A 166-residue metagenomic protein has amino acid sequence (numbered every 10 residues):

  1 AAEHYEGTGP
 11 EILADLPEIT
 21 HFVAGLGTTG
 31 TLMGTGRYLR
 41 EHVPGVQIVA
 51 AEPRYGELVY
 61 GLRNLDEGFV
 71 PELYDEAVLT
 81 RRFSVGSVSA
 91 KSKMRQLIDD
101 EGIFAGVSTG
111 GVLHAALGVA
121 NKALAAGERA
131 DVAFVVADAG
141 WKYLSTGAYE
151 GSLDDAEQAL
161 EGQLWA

Functional and structural regions predicted by a protein language model:
A2, E18, R40-V107, G147-A166: Active-site/ligand-binding loops adjacent to catalytic centers
E3-V46: Glycine-rich ThDP/TPP pyrophosphate-binding loop and its adjacent helix/strand module within ThDP-dependent enzymes
G25-G27, A50-E52, A133-A137: Short beta-strand segments
G25-G36, S108-L117, Y143: Short glycine/serine/threonine-rich phosphate/pyrophosphate-binding segments that cradle anionic phosphate groups
A90, L97, L113-L124: A short, acidic, amphipathic alpha-helical segment used as a generic capping/interface helix at domain edges
G118-A166: Phosphate-binding loop/pocket of nucleotide- and phosphate-handling active sites
